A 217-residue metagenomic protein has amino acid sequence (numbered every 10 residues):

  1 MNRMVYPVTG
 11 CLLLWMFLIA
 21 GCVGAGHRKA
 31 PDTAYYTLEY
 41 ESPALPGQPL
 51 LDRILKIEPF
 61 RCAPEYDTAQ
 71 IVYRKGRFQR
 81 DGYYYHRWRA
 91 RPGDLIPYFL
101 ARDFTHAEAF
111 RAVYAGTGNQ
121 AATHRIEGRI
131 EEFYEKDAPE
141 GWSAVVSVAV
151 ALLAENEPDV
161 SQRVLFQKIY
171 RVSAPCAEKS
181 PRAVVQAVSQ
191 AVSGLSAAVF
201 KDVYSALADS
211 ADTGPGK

Functional and structural regions predicted by a protein language model:
M1-Y6: Positively charged n-region of N-terminal signal peptides that target proteins for export
T9-A20: Bacterial N-terminal signal peptides
C22-G93, A206-K217: A structural "domain/chain start" motif
V23-P46, L50-L51, A107-V160: Surface-exposed short loop/turn segments
R80-R87, E157-A198: Short secondary-structure boundary motifs at beta->alpha junctions and helix caps
G93, P97-A101, A107, S189-V192 (+2 more regions): Extracytoplasmic/secreted envelope proteins and their assembly/folding machinery, especially bacterial periplasmic
H106-Y114, K201-K217: Surface-exposed helix-capping loop/turn segments at secondary-structure junctions
